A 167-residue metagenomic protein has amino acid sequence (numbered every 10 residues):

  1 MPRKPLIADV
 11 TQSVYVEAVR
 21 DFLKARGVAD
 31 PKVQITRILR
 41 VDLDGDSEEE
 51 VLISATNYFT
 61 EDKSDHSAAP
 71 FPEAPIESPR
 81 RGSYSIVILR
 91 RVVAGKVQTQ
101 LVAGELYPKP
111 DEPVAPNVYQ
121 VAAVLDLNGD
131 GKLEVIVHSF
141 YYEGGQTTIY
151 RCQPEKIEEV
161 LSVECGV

Functional and structural regions predicted by a protein language model:
M1-V167: Beta-propeller-forming repeat regions
